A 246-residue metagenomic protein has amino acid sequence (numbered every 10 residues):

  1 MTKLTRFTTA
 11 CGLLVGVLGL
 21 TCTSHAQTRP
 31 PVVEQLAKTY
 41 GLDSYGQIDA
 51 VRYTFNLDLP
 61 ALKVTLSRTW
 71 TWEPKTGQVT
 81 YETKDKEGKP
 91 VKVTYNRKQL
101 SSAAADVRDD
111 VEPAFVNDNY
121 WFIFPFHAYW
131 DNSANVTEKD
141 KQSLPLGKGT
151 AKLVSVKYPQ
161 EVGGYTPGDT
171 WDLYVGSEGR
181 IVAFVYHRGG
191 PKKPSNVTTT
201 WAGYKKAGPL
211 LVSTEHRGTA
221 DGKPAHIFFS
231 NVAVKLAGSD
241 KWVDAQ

Functional and structural regions predicted by a protein language model:
M1-G12: Bacterial N-terminal signal peptides that target proteins for export
A10-T21: Bacterial N-terminal signal peptides
C22-A26: Sec/Tat signal peptide C-region and signal peptidase I cleavage site
Q27-E34, Y95-D169, G189-K193, A245-Q246: Flexible, processing/modification-adjacent segments and terminal tails in exported/periplasmic/extracellular proteins
T28, T39-D43, W72, E87-G88 (+3 more regions): Intrinsically disordered terminal and processing segments
P31-D106, A134-Q142: N-terminal mature ectodomain segment of secretory-pathway/periplasmic proteins
S44-I48, G147, L210: Edge/loop elements at the starts and ends of beta-strands within beta-rich repeat scaffolds
K148-D244: Gly/Pro-enriched, hydrophobic low-complexity segments that function as extracytoplasmic propeptides/linkers
